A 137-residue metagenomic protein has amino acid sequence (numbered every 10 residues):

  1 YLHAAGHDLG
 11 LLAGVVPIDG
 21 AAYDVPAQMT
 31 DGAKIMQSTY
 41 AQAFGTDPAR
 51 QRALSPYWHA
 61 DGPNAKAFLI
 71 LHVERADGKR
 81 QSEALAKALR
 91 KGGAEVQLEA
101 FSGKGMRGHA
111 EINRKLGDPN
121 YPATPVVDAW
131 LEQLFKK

Functional and structural regions predicted by a protein language model:
Y1-D31: Primarily recognizes the serine-hydrolase "nucleophile elbow" in alpha/beta-hydrolase and SGNH/GDSL folds
G10-A13, G62-F68, G92-A94: Short, proline-enriched alpha-helix->beta-strand connector loops that line the catalytic pocket of alpha/beta-hydrolase
G20-A21, V25-H59: Mobile cap/lid helix-loop segments that gate and shape the active-site cleft of serine hydrolases
P26-T30, S82, E99: Short, solvent-exposed loop/turn and secondary-structure capping segments
P56-A65, Q81: Conserved serine/cysteine hydrolase catalytic core
L69-A76: Conserved strand-to-loop "acid loop" that flanks and positions the catalytic carboxylate
L71, E83-A86, R90-K137: C-terminal catalytic histidine-bearing segment of alpha/beta-hydrolase fold enzymes
A76-A84: Conserved alpha/beta-hydrolase "acid-adjacent" motif
